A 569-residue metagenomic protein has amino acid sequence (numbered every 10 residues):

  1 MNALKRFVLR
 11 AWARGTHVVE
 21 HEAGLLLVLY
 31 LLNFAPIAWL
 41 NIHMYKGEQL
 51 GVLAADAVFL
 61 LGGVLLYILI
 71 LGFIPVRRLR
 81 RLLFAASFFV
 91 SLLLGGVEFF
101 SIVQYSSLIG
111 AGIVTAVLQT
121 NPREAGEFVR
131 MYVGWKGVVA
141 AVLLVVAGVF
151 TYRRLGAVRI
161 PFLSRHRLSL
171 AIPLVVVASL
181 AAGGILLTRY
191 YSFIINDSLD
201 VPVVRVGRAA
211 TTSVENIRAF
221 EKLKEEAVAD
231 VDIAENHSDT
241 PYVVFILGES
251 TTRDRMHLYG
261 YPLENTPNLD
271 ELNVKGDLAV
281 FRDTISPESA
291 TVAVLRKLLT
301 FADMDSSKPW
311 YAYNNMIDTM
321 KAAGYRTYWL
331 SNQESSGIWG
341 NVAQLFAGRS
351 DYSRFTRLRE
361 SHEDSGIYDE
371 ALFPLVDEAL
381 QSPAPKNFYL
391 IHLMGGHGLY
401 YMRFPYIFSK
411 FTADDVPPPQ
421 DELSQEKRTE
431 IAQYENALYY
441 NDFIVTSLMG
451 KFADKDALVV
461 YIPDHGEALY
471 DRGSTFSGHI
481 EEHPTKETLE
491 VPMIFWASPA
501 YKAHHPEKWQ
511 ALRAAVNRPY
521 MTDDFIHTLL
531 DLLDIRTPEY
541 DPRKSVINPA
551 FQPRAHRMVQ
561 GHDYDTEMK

Functional and structural regions predicted by a protein language model:
M1-R10, F443-T446, T566-K569: Short, intrinsically disordered terminal tails adjacent to the first/last structured region
M1-V201: Transmembrane and membrane-interface helices of multi-pass, inner-membrane envelope-modifying transferases
V177-F245, S250-P418, E490, M521-Q552: Active-site-proximal alpha/beta segments of enzymes that process anionic O-linked groups
G260, E264, A457, I462-P506 (+3 more regions): Histidine-centered active-site microenvironments of extracellular/periplasmic hydrolases and transferases
S307-N314, R428-Y439, E482-L489, K502-L529 (+1 more regions): A short beta-strand-to-alpha-helix junction
S336-W339, M394-S447, G473-T475, I480-E490: Active-site-proximal cap/lid insertion segments
P374-D377, D415-Y461, F495, V516 (+1 more regions): A long, amphipathic alpha-helix that forms part of the scaffold/cap immediately adjacent to metal-dependent active
E467-D471, D534-K569: C-terminal cap/loop subdomain of S1 sulfatases and analogous C-terminal strand-loop tails that border
